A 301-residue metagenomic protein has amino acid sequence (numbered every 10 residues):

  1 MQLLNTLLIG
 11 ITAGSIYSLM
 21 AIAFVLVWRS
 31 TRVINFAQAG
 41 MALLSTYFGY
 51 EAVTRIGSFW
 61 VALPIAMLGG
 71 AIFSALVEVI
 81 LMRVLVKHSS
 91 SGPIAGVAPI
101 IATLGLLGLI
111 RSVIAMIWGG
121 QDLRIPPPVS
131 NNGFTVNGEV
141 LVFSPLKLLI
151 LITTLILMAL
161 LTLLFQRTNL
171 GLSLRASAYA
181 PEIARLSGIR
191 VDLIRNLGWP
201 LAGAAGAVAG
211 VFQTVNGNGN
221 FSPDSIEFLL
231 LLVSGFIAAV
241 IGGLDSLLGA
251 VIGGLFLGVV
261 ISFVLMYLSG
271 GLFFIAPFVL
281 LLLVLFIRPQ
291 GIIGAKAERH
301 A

Functional and structural regions predicted by a protein language model:
M1-M20, F48, I56, W60-A62 (+7 more regions): Membrane-interfacial amphipathic/re-entrant helices at transmembrane-helix boundaries
Q2-I9, L164-Q166, G198-A239, L268-G271: Inter-helical junctions in multi-pass inner-membrane proteins, predominant in energy-converting antiporter-like
S30-I80, N220-S222: Membrane-embedded helix boundary and interhelical linker motif in transport proteins
G57-L106, V113, I252-L257, I261 (+1 more regions): Alpha-helical transmembrane segments within multi-pass membrane transporters and channels
L85, I94-R167, I194-L197, F263 (+2 more regions): Transmembrane helix-bundle core of multi-pass membrane transporters and related energy-transducing complexes
V86-I114, E227-V240, S269-R288: Pore- or pathway-lining transmembrane helices of multi-pass membrane proteins that form conduits for solutes/ions
L160-W199: Membrane-helix/interface signature in polytopic inner-membrane proteins
Y179, L186, R190-L193, Y267-A301: Cytosolic-side transmembrane-helix boundaries in multi-pass membrane proteins
